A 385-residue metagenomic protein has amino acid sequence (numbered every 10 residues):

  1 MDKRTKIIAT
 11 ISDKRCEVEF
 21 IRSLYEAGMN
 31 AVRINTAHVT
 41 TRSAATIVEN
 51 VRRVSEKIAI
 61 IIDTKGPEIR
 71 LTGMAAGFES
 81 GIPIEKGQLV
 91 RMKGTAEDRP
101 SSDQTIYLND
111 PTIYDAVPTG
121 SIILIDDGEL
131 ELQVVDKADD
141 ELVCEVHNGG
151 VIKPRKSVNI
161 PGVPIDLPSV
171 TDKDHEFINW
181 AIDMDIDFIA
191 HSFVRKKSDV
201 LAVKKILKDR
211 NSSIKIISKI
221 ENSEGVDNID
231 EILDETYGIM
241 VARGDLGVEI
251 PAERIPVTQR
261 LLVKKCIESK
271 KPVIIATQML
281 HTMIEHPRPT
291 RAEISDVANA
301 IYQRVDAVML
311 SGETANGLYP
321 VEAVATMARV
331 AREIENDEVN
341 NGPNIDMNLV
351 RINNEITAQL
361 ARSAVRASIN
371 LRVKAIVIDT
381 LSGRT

Functional and structural regions predicted by a protein language model:
M1-T385: Non-catalytic helical/linker scaffolds that mediate oligomerization, partner binding, and domain coupling around large
